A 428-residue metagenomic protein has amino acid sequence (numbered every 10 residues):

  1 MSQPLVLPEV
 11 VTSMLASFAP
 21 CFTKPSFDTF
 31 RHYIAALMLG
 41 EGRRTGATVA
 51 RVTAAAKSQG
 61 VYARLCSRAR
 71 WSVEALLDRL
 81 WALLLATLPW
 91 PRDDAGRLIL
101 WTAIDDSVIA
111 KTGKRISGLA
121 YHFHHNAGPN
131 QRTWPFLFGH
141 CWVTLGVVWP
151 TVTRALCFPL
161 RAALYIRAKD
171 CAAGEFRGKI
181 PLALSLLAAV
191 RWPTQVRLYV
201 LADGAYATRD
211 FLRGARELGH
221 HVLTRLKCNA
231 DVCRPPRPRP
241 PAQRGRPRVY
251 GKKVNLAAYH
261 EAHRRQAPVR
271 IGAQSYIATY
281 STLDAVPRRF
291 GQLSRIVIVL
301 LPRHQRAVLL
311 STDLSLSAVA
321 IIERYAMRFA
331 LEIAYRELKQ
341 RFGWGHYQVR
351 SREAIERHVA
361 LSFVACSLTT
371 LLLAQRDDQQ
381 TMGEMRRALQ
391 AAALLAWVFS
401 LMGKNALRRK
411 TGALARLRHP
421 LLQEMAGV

Functional and structural regions predicted by a protein language model:
M1-T29, L37, W149-L164, E175-I180 (+4 more regions): A short, flexible helix-boundary coil/loop motif
C21-S26, L37, E41-K114, G118-Y121 (+7 more regions): Electropositive nucleic-acid engagement tracts
H32-M38, H304-F329: Extended, non-catalytic structural segments that build the interaction scaffolds of large macromolecular assemblies
V49-A50, L98-T112, L145, Y199-A207 (+4 more regions): Short, conserved catalytic/metal-binding motifs centered on acidic residues
Q59-R64, A69-R70, N126-R197, V286-R289 (+2 more regions): Electropositive, glycine- and tryptophan-enriched low-complexity nucleic-acid-binding patches
R70-Y165, I277-A285: Active-site-proximal, Lys/Arg-enriched surface segment that forms a nucleic-acid-binding/basic interface patch
V108, A257, A318-V349: Short amphipathic alpha-helical "interface-anchor" segments enriched in bulky aromatics
K169-Q243: Domain-level cores of phosphate- or acyl-group-handling catalytic modules
